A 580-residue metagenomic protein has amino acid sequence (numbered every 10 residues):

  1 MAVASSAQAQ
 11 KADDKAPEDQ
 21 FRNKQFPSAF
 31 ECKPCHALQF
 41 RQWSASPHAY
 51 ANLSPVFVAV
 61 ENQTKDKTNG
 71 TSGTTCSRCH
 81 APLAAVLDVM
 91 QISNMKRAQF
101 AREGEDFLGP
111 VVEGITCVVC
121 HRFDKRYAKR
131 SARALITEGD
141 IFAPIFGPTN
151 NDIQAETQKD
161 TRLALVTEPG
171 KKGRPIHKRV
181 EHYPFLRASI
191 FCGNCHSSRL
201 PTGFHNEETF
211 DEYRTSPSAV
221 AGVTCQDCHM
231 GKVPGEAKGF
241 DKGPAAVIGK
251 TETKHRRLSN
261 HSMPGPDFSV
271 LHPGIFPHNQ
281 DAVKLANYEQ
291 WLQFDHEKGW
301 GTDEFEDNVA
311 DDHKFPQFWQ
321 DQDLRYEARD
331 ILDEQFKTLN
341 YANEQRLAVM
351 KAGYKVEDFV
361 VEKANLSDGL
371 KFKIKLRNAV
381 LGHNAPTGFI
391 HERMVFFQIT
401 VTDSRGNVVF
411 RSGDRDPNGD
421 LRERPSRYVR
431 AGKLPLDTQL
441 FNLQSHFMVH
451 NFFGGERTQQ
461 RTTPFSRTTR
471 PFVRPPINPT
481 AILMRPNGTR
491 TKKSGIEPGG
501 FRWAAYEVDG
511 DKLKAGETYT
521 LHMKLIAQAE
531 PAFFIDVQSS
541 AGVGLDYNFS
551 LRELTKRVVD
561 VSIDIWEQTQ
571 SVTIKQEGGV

Functional and structural regions predicted by a protein language model:
A4-K11: Boundary at the C-terminal end of the N-terminal hydrophobic targeting segment
K11-N23, Q39-T68, I92-S466, R470-G488 (+3 more regions): Primarily the internal scaffold of c-type cytochrome electron-transfer domains, especially repeated/multiheme c-type
S28-F30, E181: Second-shell loop/turn segments in exported
Q63-A85: Mid-chain, structured segments of secreted extracytoplasmic proteins
P82-V89, Q99-F100: Conserved, well-structured interaction surfaces
